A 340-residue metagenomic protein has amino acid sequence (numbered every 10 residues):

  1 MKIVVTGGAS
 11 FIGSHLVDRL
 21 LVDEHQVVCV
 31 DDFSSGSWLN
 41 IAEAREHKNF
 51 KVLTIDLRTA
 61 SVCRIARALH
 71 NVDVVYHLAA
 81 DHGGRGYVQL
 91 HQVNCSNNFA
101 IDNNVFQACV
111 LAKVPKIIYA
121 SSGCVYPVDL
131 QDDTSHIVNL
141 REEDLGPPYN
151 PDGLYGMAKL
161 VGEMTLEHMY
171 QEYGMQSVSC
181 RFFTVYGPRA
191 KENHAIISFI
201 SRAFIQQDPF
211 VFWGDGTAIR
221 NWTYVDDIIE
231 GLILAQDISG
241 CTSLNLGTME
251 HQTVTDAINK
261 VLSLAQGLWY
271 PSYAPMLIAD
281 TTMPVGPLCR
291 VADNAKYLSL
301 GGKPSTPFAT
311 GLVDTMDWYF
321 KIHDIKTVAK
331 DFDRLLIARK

Functional and structural regions predicted by a protein language model:
M1-V185, L232, P287, D314 (+2 more regions): N-terminal Rossmann-like NAD(P)+-binding domain of SDR-like oxidoreductases, especially those catalyzing
T6, C95-F99, Y155-G156, R189 (+5 more regions): Short, solvent-exposed loop/helix junctions and linker helices that flank or host conserved functional motifs
I12, G36, A190, Q252-D256 (+1 more regions): Residues that form or flank phosphate/diphosphate-binding pockets in enzymes that use nucleotide phosphates
V105, L166, F199, K296-L298: Structural element of the ATP-grasp superfamily
D129-N139, L160, M164-Q236, M249-H251 (+1 more regions): NAD(P)-dependent short-chain dehydrogenase/reductase
F204-K340: C-terminal substrate-binding subdomain of Rossmann-fold SDR/epimerase-dehydratase oxidoreductases
